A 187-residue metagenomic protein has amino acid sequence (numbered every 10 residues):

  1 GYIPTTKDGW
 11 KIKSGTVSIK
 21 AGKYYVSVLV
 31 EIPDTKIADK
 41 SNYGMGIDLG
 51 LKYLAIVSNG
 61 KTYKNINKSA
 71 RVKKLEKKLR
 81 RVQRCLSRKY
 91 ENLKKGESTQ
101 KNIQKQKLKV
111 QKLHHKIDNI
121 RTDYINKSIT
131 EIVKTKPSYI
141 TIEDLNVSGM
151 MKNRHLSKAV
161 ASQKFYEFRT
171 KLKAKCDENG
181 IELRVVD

Functional and structural regions predicted by a protein language model:
G1-Y2, A159: Glycine-rich phosphate-binding loop and adjoining helix at the ATP-binding site of ATP-dependent phosphoryl-transfer
Y2, K13-I19: Short amphipathic beta-strand and strand-loop transition segments with alternating hydrophobic
K7-D8, I19-D187: Positively charged, helix-rich recognition surfaces that bind polyanionic ligands
